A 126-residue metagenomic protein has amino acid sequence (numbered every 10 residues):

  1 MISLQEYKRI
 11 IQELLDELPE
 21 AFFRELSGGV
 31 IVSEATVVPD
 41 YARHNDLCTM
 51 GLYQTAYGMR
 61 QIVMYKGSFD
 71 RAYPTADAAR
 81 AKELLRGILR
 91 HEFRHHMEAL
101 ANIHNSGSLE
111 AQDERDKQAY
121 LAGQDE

Functional and structural regions predicted by a protein language model:
L4, K8-R9: Phosphate/ribose-recognition catalytic cores of enzymes acting on nucleotide-derived substrates
I10-S68: Auxiliary, metal-adjacent structural segments of Zn-dependent hydrolase domains
E17, A21, E92-H96, L100: Short alpha-helical functional segments enriched in proximate histidine and acidic residues
D46-R86, H96-A122: Active-site scaffold of zinc-dependent metalloenzymes
L89: A conserved beta-strand element that flanks and buttresses the S-adenosyl-L-methionine
Q124-E126: Short acidic DE-rich linear segments
